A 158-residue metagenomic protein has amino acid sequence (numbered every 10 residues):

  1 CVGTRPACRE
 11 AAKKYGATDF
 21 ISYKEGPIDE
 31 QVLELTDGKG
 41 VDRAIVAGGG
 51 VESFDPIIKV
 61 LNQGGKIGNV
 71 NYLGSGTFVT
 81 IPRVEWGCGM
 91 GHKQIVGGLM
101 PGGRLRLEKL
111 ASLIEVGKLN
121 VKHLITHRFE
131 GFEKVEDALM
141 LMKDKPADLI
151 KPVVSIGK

Functional and structural regions predicted by a protein language model:
C1-P56: Adenosine-nucleotide cofactor-binding segment
T4-R5, L73, P101: Residues in the short beta-alpha loop(s) of Rossmann-like NAD(P)-binding domains
K13, V84-H92, L113-L119: Short, conserved catalytic or adaptor-binding loops enriched in Gly and charged residues
D55-I58, Q63, G103-K158: C-terminal hydrophobic helical "lid"/dimerization subdomain of Rossmann-like NAD(P)H-dependent oxidoreductases
G65-K66, K93: Glycine-centered, small-residue-biased loops immediately flanking beta-strands in adenine/cofactor-binding cores
Y72-G91, E108-L110: Rossmann-fold NAD(P)-binding glycine/threonine-rich loop
Q94-P101: A short acidic, glycine-rich active-site loop that binds or catalyzes chemistry on phosphate/adenosine moieties
